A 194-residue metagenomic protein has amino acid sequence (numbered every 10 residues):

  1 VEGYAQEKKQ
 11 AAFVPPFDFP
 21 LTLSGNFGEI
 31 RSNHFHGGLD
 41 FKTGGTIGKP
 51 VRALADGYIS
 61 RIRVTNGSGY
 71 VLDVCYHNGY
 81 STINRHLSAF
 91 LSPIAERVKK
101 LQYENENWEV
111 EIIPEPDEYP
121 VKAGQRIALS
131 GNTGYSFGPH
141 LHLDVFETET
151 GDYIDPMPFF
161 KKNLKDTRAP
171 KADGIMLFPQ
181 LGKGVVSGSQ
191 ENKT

Functional and structural regions predicted by a protein language model:
Y4-T82, F90, E115-D117, K122-A123 (+2 more regions): Surface-exposed, glycine-biased beta-strand/turn segments
S92-A123: Aromatic/His-enriched, Gly/Pro-containing loop or helix-boundary segments that lie immediately adjacent to catalytic
G138-V145: Histidine-centered catalytic micro-motifs
